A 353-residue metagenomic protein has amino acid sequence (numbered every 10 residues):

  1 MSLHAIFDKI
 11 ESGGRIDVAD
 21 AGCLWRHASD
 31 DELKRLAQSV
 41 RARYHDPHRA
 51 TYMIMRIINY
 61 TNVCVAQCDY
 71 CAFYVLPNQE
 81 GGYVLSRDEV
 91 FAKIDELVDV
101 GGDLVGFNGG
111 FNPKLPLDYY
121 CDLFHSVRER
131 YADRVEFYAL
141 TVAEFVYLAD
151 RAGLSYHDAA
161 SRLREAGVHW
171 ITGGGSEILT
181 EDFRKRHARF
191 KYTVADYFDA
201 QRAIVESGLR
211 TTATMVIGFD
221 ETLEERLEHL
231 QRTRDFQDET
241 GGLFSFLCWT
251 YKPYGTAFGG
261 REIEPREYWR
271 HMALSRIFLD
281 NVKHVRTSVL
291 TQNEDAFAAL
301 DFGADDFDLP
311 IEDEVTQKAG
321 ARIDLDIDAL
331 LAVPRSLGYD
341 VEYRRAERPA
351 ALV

Functional and structural regions predicted by a protein language model:
M1-D31, A92, V98, Q231 (+1 more regions): Auxiliary Fe-S-binding modules of radical SAM enzymes
G13, A37, C68, F107 (+5 more regions): Conserved, mostly hydrophobic/aromatic
A21-L24, I54-I58, G109-P113, I217-F219 (+1 more regions): Conserved short loop/turn motifs at secondary-structure junctions
K34-N78, G82-N108: N-terminal pre-triad scaffold of radical SAM enzymes
H48-A50, I54, V65, Y70-Q79 (+3 more regions): Mobile, glycine- and charge-enriched loop segments and immediately flanking short secondary-structure elements within
A50-R56, V105, F137-T141, I171-G173 (+4 more regions): Hydrophobic faces of well-ordered beta-strands that scaffold small-molecule active sites in alpha/beta enzyme cores
Y52-I58, N78, G106-D118, E181 (+2 more regions): Glycine-rich, proline-tolerant flexible connector loops at the mouths of alpha/beta enzymes
P77-T214, F219-E228: Conserved Radical SAM active-site core
